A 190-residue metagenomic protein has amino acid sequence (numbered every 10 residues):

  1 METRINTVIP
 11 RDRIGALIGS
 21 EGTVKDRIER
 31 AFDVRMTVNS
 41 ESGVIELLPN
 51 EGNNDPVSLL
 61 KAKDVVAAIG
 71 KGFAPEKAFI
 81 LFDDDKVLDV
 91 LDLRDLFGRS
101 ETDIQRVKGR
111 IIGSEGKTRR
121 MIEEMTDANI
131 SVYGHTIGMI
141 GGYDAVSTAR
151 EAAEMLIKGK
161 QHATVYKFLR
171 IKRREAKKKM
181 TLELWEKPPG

Functional and structural regions predicted by a protein language model:
M1-G190: RNA-contacting regions in translation and RNA-metabolism proteins, encompassing KH/S1 modules where present
